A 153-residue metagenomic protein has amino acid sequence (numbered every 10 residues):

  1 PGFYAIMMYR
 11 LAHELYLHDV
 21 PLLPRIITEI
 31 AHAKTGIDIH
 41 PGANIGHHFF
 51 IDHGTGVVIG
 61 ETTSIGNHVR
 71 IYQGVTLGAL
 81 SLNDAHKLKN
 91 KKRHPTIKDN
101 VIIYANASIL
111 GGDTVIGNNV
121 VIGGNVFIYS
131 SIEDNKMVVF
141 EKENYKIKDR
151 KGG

Functional and structural regions predicted by a protein language model:
P1-E29, K151-G153: Terminal amphipathic alpha-helical/low-complexity segments used for targeting or macromolecular assembly
L17-H47: Short, conserved active-site entrance elements at the starts or edges of catalytic domains
G46, G54, S64-G66, E133: A generic structural motif
I51-H53, I59: Glycine-rich phosphate-binding loop
T55-G56, S108: Short beta-turn/strand-loop junction motif enriched in small, turn-promoting residues
V58, T62-S64, H68-R70: Alpha-helical transmembrane segments of helical membrane proteins, especially in multi-pass transport, channel
N67-G153: Glycine-rich hexapeptide-repeat left-handed beta-helix
